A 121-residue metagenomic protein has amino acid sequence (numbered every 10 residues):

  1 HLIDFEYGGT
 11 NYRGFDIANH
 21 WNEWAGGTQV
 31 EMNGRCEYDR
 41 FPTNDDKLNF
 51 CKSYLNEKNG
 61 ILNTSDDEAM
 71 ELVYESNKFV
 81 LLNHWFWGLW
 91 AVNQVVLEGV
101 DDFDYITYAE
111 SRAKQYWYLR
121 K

Functional and structural regions predicted by a protein language model:
L2-I3, N33-D39, M70-V73: Short interface patches used for recognition in eukaryotic signaling and trafficking proteins
I3-G8, W24: Activation of the activation-loop gatekeeper triad in protein kinase-fold domains
Y7, E37, K78: Short, flexible active-site loop motifs that bind/organize anionic cofactors or intermediates
G14-N63, L81-G99: Active-site activation/catalytic loop segments of kinase-like enzymes and analogous catalytic loops in related
L62-K121: Helical subdomain adjoining the active site within ATP-dependent kinase catalytic cores
